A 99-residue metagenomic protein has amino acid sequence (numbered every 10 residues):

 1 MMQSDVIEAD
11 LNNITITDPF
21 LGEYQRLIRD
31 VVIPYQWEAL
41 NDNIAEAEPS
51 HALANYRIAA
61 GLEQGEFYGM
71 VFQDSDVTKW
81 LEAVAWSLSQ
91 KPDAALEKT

Functional and structural regions predicted by a protein language model:
M1-D76, K98: Low-complexity, Ser/Thr/Pro/Gly-enriched N-terminal "stalk/linker" regions
L21-E23, L27, K79-A94: Well-ordered alpha-helical scaffold segments within catalytic/enzyme domains
